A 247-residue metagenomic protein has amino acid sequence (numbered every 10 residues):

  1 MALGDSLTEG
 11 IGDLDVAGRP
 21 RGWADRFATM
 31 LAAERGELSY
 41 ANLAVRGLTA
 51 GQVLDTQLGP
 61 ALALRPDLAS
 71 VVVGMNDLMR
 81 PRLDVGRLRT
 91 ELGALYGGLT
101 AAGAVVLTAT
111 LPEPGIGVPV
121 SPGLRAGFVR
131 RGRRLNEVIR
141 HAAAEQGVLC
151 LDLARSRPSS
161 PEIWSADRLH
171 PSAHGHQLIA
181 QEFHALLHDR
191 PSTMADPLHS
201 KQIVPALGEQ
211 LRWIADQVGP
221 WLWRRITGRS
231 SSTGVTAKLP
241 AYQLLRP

Functional and structural regions predicted by a protein language model:
M1-R46, L58-R65: Serine-esterase "nucleophile elbow" of acetyl-processing enzymes
E9-D13, A50-R87, E113-P114: Oxyanion-hole/transition-state-stabilizing segment in secreted/luminal serine hydrolases and related acyltransferases
G18-G22, L83-R87, G123-R131, D167 (+1 more regions): Alpha-helix N-cap and loop-to-helix initiation/capping positions
N42-A44, T110, D152-R155: Residue-level recognition of beta-strand->loop/alpha-helix junctions
R87-A101, R134-H141: Alpha-helical scaffolding segments of alpha/beta enzyme cores, especially the outer helices of TIM-barrel or partial
G97, A101-V106, V148: A short helix->loop->beta-strand "cap" motif at the edges of active sites that frequently abuts
I116-L153, A173: Substrate-gating cap/lid alpha-helix
E145, D167-H170, H174-P247: Conserved catalytic region of serine esterases and O-acyltransferases that act on ester linkages in lipids
